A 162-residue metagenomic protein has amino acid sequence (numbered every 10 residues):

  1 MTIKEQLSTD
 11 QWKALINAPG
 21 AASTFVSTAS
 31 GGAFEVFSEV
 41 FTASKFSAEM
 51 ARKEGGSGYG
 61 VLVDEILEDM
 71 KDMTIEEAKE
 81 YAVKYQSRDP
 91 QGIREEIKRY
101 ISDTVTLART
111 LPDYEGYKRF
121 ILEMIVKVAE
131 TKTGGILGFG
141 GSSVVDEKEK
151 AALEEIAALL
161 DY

Functional and structural regions predicted by a protein language model:
M1-Y162: Small-residue-enriched hydrophobic alpha-helices in membranes
